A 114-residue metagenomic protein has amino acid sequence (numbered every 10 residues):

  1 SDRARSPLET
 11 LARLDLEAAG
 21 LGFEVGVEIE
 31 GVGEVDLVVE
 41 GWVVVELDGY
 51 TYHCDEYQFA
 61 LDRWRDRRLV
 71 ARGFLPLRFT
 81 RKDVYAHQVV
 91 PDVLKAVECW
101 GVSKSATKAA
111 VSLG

Functional and structural regions predicted by a protein language model:
S1-G114: Surface segments flanking catalytic/ligand-binding clefts of nucleic-acid enzymes
